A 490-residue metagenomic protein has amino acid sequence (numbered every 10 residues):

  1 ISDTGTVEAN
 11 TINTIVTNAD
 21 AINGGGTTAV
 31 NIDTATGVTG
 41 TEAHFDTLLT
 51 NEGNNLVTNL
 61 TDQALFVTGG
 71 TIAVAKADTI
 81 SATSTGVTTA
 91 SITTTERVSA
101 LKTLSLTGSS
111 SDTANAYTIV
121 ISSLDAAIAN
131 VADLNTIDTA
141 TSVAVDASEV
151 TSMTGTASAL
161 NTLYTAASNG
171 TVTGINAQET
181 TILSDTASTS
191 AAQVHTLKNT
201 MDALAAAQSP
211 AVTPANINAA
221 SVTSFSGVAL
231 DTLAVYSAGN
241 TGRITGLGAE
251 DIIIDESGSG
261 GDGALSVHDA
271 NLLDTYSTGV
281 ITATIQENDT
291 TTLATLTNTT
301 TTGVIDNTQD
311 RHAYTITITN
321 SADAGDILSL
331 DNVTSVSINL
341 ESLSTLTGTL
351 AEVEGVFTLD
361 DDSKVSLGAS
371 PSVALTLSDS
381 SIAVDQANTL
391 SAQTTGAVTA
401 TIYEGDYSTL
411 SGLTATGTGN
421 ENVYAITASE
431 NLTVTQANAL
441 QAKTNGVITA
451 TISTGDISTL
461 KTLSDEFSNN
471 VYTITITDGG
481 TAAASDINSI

Functional and structural regions predicted by a protein language model:
I1-S489: General marker for long, soluble alpha-helical cores
